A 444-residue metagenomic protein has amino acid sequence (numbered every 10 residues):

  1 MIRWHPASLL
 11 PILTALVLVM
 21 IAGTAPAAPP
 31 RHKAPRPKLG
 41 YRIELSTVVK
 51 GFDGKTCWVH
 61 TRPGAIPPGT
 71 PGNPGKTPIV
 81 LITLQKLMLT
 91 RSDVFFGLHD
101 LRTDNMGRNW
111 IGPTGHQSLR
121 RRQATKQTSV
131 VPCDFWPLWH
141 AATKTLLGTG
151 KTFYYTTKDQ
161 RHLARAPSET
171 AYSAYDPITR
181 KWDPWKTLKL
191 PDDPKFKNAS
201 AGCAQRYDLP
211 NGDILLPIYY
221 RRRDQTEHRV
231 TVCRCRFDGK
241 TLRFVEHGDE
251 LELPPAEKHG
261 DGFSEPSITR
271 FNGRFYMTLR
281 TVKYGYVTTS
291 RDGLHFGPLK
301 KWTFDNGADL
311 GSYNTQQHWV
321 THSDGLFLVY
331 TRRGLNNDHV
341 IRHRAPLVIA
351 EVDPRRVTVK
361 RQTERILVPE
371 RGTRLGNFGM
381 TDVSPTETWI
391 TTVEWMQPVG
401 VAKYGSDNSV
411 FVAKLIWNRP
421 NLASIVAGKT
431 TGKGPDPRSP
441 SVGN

Functional and structural regions predicted by a protein language model:
M1-L13: Bacterial N-terminal signal peptides that target proteins for export
P6, L16-L18, K433-P437: Intrinsically disordered and other compositionally biased segments
P11-I21: Bacterial N-terminal signal peptides
A22-A27: Boundary at the C-terminal end of the N-terminal hydrophobic targeting segment
P29-C57, A65-V130, W139-A199, Y207-E265 (+5 more regions): Beta-rich carbohydrate-recognition and catalytic domains
H60-R62, D134-W136, C203-Q205, E265-S267 (+2 more regions): Conserved beta-strand position repeated once per blade in WD40 beta-propeller domains
